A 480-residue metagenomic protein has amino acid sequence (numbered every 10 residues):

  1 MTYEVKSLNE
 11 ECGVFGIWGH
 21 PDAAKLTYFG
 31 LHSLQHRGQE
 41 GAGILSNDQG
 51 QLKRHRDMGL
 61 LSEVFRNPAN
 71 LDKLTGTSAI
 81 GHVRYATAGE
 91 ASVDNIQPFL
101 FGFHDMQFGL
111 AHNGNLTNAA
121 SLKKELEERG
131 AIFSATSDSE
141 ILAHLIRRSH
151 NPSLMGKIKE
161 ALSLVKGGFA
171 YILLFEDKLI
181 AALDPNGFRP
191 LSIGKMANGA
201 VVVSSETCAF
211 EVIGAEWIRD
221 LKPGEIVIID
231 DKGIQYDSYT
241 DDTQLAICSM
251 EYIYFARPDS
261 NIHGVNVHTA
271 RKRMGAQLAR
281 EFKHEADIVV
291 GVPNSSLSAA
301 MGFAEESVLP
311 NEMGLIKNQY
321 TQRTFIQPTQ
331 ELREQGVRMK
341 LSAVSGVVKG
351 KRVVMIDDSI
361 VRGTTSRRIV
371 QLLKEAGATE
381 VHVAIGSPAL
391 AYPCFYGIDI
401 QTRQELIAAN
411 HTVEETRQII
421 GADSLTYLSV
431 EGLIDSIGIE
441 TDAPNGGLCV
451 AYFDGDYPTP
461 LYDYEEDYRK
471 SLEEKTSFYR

Functional and structural regions predicted by a protein language model:
M1-P223, I228-A286, V292, E380: Conserved short alpha-helical segments that host acidic/polar catalytic motifs at enzyme active sites
D22-A24, T87-A88, N118, F188-R189 (+7 more regions): Flexible loop/turn segments at secondary-structure boundaries
H55-R56, L183-D184, A299-G302, P393-F395: A short acidic (Asp/Glu
A111, L174, A182-L183, G194 (+12 more regions): Generic beta-strand/beta-sheet core signal
A131, N151-P152, K283-D287, E305-E312 (+2 more regions): Secondary-structure transition/capping motifs at alpha-helix termini and the adjoining loop/turn into the next element
E160, C208-A209, E216-W217, L221-E225 (+5 more regions): Phosphate/diphosphate-binding loops
L162, D177-K178, G214-D220, G314 (+1 more regions): PRPP-dependent phosphoribosyltransferase catalytic core
V308-V353, T364, A391-I398: Short, glycine/charge-rich flexible loops or terminal/linker lids adjacent to PRPP-binding catalytic cores
